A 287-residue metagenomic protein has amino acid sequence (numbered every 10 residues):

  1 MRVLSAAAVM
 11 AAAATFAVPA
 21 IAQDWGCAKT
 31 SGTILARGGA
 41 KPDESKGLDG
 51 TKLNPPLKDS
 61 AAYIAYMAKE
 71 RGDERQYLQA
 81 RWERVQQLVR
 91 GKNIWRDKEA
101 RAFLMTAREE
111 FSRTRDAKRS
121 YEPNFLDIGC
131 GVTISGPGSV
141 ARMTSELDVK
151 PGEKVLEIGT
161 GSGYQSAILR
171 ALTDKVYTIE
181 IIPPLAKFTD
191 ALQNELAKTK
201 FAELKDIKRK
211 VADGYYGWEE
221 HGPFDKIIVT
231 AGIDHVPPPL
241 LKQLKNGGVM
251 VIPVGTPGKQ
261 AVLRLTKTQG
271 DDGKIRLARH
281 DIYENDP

Functional and structural regions predicted by a protein language model:
M1-L4: Positively charged n-region of N-terminal signal peptides that target proteins for export
A7-T15: Bacterial N-terminal signal peptides
A17-P19: N-terminal signal peptide c-region/cleavage motif recognized by signal peptidases
Q23-L156, A167, L172, L185-K187 (+2 more regions): Class I SAM-dependent transferase core
F103, K210, W218-E219, L277-I282: Extended, compositionally biased low-complexity polar/Lys-Gly-rich tracts and adjacent boundary/linker regions are
D148-G270: Conserved nucleotide-cofactor-binding alpha/beta core module
K259-P287: Core SAM-dependent methyltransferase catalytic element
